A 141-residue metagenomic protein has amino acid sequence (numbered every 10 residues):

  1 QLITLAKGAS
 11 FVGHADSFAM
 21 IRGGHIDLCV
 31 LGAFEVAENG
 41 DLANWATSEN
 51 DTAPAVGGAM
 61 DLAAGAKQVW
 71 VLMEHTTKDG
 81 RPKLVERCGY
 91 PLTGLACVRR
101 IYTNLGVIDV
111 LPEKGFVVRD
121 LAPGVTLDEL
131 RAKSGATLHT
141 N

Functional and structural regions predicted by a protein language model:
Q1-T140: Conserved phosphate- and dinucleotide-binding cores of soluble alpha/beta proteins, encompassing both enzyme active
